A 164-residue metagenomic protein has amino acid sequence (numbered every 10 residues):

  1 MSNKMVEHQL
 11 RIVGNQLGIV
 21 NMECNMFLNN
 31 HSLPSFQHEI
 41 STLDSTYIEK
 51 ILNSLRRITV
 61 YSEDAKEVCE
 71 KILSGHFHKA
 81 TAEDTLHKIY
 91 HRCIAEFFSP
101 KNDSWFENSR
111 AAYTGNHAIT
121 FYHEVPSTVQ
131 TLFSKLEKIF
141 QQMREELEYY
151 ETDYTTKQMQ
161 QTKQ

Functional and structural regions predicted by a protein language model:
M1-Q164: Long, low-complexity or tandemly repetitive, helically biased scaffold regions used for multimeric assembly/adhesion
